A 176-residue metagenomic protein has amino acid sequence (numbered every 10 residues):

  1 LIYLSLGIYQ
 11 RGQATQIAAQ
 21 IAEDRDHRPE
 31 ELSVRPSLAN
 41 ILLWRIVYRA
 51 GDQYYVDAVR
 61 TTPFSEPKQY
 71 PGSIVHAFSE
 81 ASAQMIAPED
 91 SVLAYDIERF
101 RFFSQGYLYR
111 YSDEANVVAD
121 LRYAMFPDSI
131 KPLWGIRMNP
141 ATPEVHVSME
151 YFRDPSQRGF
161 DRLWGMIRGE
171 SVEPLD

Functional and structural regions predicted by a protein language model:
L1-R11: Internal/C-terminal transmembrane anchor helices
L4, A14-I17, R45: Non-catalytic alpha-helical scaffold/packing segments enriched in small hydrophobic residues
Y9-E30: Alpha-helical transmembrane signal-anchor/signal-peptide segments
E30-E31, L38-D176: Extracytosolic and intramembrane catalytic regions of membrane-associated proteins in envelope/secretory systems
